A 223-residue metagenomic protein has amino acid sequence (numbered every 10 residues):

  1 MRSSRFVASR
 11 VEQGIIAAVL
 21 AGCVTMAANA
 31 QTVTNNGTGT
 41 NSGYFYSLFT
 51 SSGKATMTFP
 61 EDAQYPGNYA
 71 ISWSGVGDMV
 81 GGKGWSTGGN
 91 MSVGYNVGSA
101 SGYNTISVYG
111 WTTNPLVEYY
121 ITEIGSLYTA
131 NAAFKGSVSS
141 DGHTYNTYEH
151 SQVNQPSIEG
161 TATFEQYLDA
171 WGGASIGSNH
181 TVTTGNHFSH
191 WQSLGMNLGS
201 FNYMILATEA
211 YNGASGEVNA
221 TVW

Functional and structural regions predicted by a protein language model:
R2-I16: Bacterial N-terminal signal peptides that target proteins for export
I15-A18, A28: Cleavable N-terminal signal peptides
C23-V24, N96-G102, W111-N114, A174 (+1 more regions): Short, flexible beta-strand-to-coil junctions
V24-A30: Sec/Tat signal peptide C-region and signal peptidase I cleavage site
Q31-G82, W223: N-terminal segment immediately downstream of the Sec signal-peptide cleavage site in secreted/extracellular proteins
D78-S140: Extracellular-facing segments of soluble proteins and assemblies that are Gly/Ser/Thr-biased and enriched in aromatics
N114-G177: An exposed acidic His-Trp-rich patch
S178-W223: Long, compositionally biased interface segments
